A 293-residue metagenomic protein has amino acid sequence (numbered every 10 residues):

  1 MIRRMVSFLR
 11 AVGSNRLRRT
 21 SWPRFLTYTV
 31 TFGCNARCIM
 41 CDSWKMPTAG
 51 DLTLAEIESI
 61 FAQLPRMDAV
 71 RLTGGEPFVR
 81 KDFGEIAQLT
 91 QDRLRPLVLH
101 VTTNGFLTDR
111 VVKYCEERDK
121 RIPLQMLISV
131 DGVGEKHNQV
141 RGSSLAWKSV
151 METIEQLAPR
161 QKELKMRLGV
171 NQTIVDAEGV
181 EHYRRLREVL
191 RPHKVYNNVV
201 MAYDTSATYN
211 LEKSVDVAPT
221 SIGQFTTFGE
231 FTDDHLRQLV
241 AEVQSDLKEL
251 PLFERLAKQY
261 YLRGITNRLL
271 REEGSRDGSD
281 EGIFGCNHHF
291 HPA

Functional and structural regions predicted by a protein language model:
I2-P123: Conserved alpha-helical substructure of the radical SAM core
T27-T29, R71-G74, T102-T103, S129 (+3 more regions): Short beta-strand segments
N35, F290-A293: Well-ordered, non-transmembrane segments within structured domains
R121-D131, E135-H291: Radical SAM enzyme [4Fe-4S]-AdoMet core and its adjacent flexible, acidic and glycine-rich loops/tails across
